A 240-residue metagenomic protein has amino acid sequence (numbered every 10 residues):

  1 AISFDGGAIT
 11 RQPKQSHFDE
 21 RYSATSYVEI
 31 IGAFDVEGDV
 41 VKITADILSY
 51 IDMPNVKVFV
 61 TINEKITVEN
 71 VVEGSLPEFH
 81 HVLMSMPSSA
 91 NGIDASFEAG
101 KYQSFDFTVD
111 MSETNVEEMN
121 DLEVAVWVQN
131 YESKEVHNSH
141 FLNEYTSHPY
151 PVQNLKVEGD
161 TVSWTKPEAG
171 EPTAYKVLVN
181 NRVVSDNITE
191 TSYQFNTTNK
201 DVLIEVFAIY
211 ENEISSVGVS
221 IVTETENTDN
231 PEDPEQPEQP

Functional and structural regions predicted by a protein language model:
A1-H148: Short, conserved sequence motifs used for protein processing/export or organelle targeting and for catalysis
F34, T146-G170, E211-D229, P240: Pro/Thr/Ser/Gly-rich low-complexity, intrinsically disordered linker/stalk tracts
M53-K57, P167-N180: Solvent-exposed loop/turn segments flanking beta-strands in beta-repeat/beta-sandwich domains
N55, M119-D121, P172, N199-L203: Extracellular Ig-like/FN3 beta-sandwich strand-entry sites
E113-N115, N187, Q194-N199: Short, flexible loop/turn segments at beta-strand junctions in immunoglobulin-like and fibronectin type III
V152, W164, V177, F195 (+1 more regions): An aromatic-rich alpha-helical recognition segment common to small helix-rich domains
V183-T189: Short beta-strand segments within Ig-like beta-sandwich modules, predominantly Fibronectin type-III
F195-S216: Beta-strand-rich modules
